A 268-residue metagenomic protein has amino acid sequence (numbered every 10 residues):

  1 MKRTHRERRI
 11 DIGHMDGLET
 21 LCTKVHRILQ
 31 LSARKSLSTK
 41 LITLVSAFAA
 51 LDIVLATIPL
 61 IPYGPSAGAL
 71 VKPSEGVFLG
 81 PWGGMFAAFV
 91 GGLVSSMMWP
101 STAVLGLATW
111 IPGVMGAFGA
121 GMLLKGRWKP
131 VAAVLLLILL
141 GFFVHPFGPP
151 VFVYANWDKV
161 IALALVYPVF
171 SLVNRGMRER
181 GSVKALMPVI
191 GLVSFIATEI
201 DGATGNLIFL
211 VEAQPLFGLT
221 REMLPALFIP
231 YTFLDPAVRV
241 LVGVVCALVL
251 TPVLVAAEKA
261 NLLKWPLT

Functional and structural regions predicted by a protein language model:
K2-T268: Loop-helix junctions at membrane interfaces
